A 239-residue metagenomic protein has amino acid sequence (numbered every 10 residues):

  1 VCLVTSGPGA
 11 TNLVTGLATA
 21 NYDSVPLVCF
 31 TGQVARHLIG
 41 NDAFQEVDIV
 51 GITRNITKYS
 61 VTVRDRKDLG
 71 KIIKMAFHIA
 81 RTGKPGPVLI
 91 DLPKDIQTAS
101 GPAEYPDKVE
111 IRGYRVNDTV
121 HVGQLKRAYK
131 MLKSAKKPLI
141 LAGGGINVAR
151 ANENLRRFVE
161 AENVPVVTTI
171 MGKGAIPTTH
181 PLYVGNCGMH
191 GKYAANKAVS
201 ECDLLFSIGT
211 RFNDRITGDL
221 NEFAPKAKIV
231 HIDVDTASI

Functional and structural regions predicted by a protein language model:
V1-I239: N-terminal alpha/beta PP-like core and its mobile active-site loop of ThDP/TPP-dependent enzymes
